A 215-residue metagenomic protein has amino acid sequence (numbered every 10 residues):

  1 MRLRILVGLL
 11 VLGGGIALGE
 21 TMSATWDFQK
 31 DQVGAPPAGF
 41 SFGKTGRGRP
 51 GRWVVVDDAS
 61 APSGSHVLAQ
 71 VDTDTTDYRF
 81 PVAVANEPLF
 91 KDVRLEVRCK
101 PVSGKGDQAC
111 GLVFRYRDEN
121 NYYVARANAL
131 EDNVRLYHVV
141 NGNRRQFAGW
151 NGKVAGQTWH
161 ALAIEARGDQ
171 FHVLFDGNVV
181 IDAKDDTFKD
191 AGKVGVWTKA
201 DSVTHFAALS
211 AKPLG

Functional and structural regions predicted by a protein language model:
G19-T45, A207: Extracellular carbohydrate-recognition regions
M22-D27, F188-G215: Ligand-recognition surfaces built from glycine- and aromatic
F28, L95-V97, T158-V173: Short tryptophan-centered beta-strand motifs in secreted/extracellular beta-sheet-rich domains of glycan-recognition
V33, Q70-R135, V140: Secretory/extracellular carbohydrate-interaction modules and structurally similar beta-sandwich "look-alikes"
A35-L68, T76-Y78: Extracellular glycan-recognition surfaces and repeat-rich motifs
P81-E87, A148-V154, V196: Beta-strand-rich interaction surfaces with strong enrichment in secreted/lumenal proteins
V140-A161: Short, aromatic/His-centered strand-loop micro-motif at the edge of beta-sheets
L174-K193: Short, solvent-exposed beta-strand-to-loop segments that form ligand-recognition rims of beta-rich domains
